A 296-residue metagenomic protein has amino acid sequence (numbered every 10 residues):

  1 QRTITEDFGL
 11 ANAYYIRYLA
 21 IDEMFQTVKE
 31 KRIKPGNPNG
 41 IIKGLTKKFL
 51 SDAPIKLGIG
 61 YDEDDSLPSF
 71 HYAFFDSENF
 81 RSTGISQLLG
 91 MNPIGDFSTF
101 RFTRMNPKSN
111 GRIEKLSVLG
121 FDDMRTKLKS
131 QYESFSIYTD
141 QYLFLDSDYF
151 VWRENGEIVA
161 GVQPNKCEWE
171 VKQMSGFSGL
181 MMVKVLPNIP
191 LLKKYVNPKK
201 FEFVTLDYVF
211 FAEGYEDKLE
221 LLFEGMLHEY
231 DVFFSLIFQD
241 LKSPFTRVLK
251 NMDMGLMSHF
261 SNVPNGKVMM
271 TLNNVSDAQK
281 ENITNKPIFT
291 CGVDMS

Functional and structural regions predicted by a protein language model:
Q1, L67-F70, F80-F203: Amide-forming acyltransferase catalytic core, primarily the GNAT-like/NAT-type and related acyltransferase folds
I4: Active-site cofactor/substrate anionic-group-binding motifs, chiefly glycine- and Lys/Arg-rich phosphate-binding loops
D7-L88, S175-D253: Acyl-donor binding region in acyl/amide transferases
L10-Y14, F100, D148-F150, E202-V204 (+1 more regions): Short beta-strand micro-motifs in enzyme catalytic cores
E23, P93, L256-S258: Residue-level detector of short coil/turn "hinge" positions at structural boundaries
M24, N106, N155-G156, M269-V275: Short loop segments at secondary-structure junctions
K127-Q141, L219-H228, H259-D277, S296: Short flexible/disordered coil segments
L236-D240, P244-S296: C-terminal functional modules
